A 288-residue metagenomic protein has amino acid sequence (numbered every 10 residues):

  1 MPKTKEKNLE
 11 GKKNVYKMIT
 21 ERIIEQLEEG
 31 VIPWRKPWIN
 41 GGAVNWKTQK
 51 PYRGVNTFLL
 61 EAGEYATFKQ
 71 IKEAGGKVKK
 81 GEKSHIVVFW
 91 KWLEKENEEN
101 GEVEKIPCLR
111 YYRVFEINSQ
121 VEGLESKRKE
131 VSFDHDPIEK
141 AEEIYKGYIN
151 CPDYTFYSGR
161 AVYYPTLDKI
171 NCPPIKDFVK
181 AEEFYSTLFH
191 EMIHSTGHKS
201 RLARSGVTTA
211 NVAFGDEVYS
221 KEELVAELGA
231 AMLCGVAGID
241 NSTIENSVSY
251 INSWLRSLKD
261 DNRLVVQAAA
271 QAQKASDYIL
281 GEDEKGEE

Functional and structural regions predicted by a protein language model:
M1-E288: N-terminal accessory/interface modules of nucleic-acid-binding and processing proteins
